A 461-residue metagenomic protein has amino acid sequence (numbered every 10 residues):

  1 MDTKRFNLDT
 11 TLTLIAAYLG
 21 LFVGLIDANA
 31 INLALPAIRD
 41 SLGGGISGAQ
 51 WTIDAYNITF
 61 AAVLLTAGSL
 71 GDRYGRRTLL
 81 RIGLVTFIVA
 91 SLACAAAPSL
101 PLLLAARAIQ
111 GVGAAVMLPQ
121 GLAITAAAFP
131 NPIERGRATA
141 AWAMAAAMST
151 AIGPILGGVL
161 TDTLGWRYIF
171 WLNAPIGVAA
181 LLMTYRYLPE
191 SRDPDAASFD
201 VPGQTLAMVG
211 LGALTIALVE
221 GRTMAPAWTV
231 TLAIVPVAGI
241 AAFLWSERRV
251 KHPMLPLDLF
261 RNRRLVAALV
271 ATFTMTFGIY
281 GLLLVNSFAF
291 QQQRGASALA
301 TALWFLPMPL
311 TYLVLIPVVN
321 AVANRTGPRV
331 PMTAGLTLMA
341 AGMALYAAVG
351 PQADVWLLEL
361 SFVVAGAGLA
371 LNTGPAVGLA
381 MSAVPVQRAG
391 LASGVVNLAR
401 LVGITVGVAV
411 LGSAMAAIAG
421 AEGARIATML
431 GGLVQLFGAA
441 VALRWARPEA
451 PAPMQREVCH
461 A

Functional and structural regions predicted by a protein language model:
M1-R186, V318-V319, R325-T326, M332-A340 (+4 more regions): Transmembrane-helix bundle of Major Facilitator Superfamily
T11-L33, W228-L232, G239, K251-A450 (+1 more regions): 12-transmembrane solute porter fold
N57, R137-T150, D200, T272 (+3 more regions): Small-residue-rich transmembrane alpha-helices and their cytosolic helix-loop interfaces in multi-pass secondary
A62, V116, V209-G212, G281 (+1 more regions): Residue-level signal for the membrane-embedded core of alpha-helical transmembrane segments, especially mid-helix
G71, A95, A138, A217 (+2 more regions): Small-residue (primarily alanine) positions within well-ordered alpha-helices, especially packing/interaction faces
D72, A126, L188-P189, T215-T223 (+5 more regions): Membrane-water interface at transmembrane helix exits
I124, A128, V159, Y187 (+5 more regions): A residue-level signal for alpha-helical anchor/packing sites in multi-pass solute transporters
A140, D162-T272, G278, A296-S297 (+2 more regions): Hydrophobic transmembrane-helix bundles of small-molecule transporters
